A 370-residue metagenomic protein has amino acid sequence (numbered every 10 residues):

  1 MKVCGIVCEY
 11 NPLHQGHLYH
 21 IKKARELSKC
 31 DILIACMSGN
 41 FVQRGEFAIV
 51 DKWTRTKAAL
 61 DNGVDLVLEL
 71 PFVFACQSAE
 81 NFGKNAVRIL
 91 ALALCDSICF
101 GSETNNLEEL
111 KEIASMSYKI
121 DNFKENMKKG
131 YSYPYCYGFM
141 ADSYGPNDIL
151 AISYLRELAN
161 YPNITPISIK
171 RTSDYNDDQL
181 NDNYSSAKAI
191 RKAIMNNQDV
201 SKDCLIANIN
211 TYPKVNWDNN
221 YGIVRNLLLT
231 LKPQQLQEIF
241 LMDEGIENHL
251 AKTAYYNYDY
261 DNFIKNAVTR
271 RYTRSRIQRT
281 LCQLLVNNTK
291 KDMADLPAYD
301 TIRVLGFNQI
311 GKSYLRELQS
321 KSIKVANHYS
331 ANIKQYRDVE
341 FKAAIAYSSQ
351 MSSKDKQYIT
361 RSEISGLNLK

Functional and structural regions predicted by a protein language model:
M1-R55: N-terminal catalytic cores of NTP/NDP-binding nucleotidyl/phosphoryl-transfer enzymes
I6-V7, C36-M37, L68-L70, I167-K170: Short beta-strands and strand-loop turn motifs
R25-E26, L60, V87-A91: Non-catalytic positions within long, well-ordered alpha-helices that form the structural scaffold/packing of enzyme
S28-D31, V64, C95: Short, high-confidence coil segments that cap the C-terminus of an alpha-helix and link into the following beta-strand
T56, L60, R191-I194: Hydrophobic/aromatic-rich, well-ordered segments within soluble, folded domains that form packed cores
K57-P71: A glycine-rich helix N-cap at a beta->alpha junction
L70-K370: Active-site cores that bind ATP or allylic diphosphates and position pyrophosphate for catalysis
